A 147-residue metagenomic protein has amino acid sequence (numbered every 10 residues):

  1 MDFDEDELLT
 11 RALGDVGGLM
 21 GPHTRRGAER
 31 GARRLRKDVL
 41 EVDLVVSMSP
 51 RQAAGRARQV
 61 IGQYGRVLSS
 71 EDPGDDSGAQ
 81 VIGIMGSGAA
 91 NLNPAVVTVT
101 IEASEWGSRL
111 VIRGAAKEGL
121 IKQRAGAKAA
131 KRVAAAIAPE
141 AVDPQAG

Functional and structural regions predicted by a protein language model:
M1-G147: Ser/Thr-rich, low-complexity intrinsically disordered terminal regions
